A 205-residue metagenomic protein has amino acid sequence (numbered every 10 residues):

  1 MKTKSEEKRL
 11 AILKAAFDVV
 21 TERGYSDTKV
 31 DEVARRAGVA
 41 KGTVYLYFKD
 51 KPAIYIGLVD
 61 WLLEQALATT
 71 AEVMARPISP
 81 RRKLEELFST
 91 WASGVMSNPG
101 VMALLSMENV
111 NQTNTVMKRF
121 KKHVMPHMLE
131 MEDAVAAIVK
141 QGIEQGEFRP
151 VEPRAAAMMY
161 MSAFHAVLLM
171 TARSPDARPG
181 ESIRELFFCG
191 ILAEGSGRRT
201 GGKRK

Functional and structural regions predicted by a protein language model:
M1-R23, D27-R36, A53: Basic, helix-initiating cap at the start of DNA-binding domains
E22-S26, P77, N98, Q145: Short coil/turn segments at alpha/beta junctions that flank glycine-rich nucleotide-binding fingerprints
G38-F48: Short hydrophobic/aromatic patch on the recognition helix
I56-L62: Alpha-helical DNA-contacting segments of helix-turn-helix folds
G57, A71-N98, A157-Y160, G180 (+1 more regions): Hydrophobic alpha-helical connector segments
E64-L67, V116-Q145, R154-M158: Amphipathic alpha-helical packing segments from all-alpha helical-bundle domains
T90-G94, D133-Q145, R149, S162-K205: C-terminal peripheral helix-coil segments that are non-catalytic and often amphipathic
V95-R119: Amphipathic alpha-helical segments used for helix-helix packing
